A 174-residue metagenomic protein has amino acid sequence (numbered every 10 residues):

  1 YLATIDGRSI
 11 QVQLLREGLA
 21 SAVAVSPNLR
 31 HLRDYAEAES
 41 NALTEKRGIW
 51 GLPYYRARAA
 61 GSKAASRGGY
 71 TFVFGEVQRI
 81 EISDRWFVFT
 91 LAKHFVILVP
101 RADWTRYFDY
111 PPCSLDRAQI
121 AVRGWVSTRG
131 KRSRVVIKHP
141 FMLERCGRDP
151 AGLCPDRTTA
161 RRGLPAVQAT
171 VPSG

Functional and structural regions predicted by a protein language model:
Y1-G174: Small beta-barrel nucleic-acid-binding modules, primarily SNase/OB-fold domains and secondarily Tudor-like barrels
